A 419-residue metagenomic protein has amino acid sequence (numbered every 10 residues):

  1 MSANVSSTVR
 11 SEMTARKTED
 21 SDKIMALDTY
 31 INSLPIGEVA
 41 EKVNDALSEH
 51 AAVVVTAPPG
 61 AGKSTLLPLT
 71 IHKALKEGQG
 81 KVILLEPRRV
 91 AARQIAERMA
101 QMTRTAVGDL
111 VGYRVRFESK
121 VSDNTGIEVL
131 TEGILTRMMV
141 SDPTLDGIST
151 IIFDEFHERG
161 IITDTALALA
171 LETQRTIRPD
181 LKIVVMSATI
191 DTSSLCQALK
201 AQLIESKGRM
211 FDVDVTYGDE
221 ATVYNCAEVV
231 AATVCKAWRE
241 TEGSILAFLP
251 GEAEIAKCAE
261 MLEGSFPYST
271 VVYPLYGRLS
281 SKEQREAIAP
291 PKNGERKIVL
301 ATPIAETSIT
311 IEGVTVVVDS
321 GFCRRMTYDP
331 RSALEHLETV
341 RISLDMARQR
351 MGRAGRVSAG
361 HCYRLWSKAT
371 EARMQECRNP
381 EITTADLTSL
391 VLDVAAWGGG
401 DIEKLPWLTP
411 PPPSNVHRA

Functional and structural regions predicted by a protein language model:
M1-A419: P-loop NTPase motor module signature
